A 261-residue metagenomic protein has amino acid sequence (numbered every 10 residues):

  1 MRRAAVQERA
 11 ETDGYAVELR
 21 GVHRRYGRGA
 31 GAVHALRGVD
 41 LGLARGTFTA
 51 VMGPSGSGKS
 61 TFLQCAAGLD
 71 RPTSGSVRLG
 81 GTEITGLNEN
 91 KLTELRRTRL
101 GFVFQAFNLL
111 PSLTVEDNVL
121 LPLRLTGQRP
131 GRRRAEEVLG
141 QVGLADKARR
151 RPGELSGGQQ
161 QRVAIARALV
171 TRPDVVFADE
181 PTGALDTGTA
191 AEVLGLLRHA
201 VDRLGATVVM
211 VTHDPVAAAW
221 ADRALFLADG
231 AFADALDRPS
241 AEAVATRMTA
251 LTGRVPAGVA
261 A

Functional and structural regions predicted by a protein language model:
M1-E11: Pre-NBD coupling/linker segments of ABC/ABC-like ATPases
G14-A221, L227, F232: ABC family nucleotide-binding domain
A231-V255: Conserved beta-strand-loop-alpha-helix hinge in the C-terminal portion of ABC ATPase nucleotide-binding domains
V259-A261: Non-catalytic connector elements of ABC transporters
